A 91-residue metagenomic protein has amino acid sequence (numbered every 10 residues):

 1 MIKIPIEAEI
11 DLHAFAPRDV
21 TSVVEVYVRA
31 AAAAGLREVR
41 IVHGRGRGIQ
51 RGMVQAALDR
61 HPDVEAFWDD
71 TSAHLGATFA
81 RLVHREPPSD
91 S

Functional and structural regions predicted by a protein language model:
M1-S91: Long, charged, low-complexity intrinsically disordered regions
